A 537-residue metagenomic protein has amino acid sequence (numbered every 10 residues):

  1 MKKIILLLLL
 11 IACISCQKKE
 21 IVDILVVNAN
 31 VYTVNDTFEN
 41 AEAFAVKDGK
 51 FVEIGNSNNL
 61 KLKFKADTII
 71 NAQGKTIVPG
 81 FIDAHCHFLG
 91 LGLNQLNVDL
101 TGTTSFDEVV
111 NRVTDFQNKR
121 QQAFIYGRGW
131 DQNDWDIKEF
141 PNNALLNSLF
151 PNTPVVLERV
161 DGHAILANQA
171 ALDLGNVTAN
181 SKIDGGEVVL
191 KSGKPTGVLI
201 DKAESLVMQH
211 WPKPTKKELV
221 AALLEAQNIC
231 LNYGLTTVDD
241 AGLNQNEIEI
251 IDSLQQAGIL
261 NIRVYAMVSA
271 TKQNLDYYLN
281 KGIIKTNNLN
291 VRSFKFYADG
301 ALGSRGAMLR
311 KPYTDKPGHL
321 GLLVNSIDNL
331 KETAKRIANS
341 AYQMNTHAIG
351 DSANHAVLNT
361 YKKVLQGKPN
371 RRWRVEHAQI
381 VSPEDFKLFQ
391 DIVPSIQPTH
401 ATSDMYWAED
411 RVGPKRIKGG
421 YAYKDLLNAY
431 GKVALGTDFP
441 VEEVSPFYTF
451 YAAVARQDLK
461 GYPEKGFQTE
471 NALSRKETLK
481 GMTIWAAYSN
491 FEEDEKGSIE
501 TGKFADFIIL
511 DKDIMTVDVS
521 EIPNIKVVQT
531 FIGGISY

Functional and structural regions predicted by a protein language model:
K2-L7: Sec-dependent signal peptide recognition, specifically the positively charged N-region followed immediately by
A12-S15: C-terminal motif of bacterial Sec signal peptides marking the signal peptidase cleavage site
Q17-V27, Y32, D36-Y277, F296-A353 (+4 more regions): Divalent metal-binding segments
L254-R263, I283-N287, S340, K362-R372 (+3 more regions): Secondary-structure transition/capping motifs at alpha-helix termini and the adjoining loop/turn into the next element
N288-G306, I392-T402: Non-cysteine beta-strand/loop elements that form the S-adenosyl-L-methionine
K335-M344, S352-W373, H377, P383-D385 (+2 more regions): His/Asp/Glu-enriched, well-ordered alpha-helical/loop segment that forms or immediately abuts the divalent-metal
I514-E521: Short, Lys/Arg- and Gly-enriched loop/turn segments at beta-strand edges
V527-Y537: Short peripheral tails and domain-boundary helices/loops at the edges of structured domains
